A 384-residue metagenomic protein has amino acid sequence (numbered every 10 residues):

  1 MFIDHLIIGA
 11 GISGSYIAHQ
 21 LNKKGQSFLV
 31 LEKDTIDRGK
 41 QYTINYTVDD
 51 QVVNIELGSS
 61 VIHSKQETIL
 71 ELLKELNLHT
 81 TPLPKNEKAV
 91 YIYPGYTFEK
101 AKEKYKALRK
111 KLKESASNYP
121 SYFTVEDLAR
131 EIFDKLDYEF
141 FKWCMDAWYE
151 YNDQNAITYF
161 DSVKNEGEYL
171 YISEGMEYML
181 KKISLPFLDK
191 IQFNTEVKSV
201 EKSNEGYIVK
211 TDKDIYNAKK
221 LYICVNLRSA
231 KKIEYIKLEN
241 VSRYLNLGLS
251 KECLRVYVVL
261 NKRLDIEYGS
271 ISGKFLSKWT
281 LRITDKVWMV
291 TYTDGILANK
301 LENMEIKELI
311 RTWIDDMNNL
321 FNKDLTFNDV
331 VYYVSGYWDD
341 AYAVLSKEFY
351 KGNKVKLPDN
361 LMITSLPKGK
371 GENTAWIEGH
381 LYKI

Functional and structural regions predicted by a protein language model:
F2-V30: N-terminal Rossmann-like FAD-binding beta1-loop-alpha1 element of flavoenzymes
Y16, G206, W279-I384: Conserved flavin/dinucleotide-binding core of flavoenzymes
N22-V48: Glycine-rich FAD pyrophosphate-binding loop
R38, L73, A129, I183 (+5 more regions): Generic structural signal for small/hydrophobic residues in well-ordered secondary structure, especially within
D50-Y119: Dinucleotide-binding Rossmann-like beta1-alpha1 core, especially the glycine-rich loop that anchors the ADP
K113-S199, S203-G206, C224-E234: Active-site/ligand-binding neighborhood in enzyme catalytic cores
K202, D214-E267: Central helical "cap/lid" subdomain
R243, K251-K300: Active-site substrate-recognition segment that forms the wall of the catalytic cavity or substrate channel
